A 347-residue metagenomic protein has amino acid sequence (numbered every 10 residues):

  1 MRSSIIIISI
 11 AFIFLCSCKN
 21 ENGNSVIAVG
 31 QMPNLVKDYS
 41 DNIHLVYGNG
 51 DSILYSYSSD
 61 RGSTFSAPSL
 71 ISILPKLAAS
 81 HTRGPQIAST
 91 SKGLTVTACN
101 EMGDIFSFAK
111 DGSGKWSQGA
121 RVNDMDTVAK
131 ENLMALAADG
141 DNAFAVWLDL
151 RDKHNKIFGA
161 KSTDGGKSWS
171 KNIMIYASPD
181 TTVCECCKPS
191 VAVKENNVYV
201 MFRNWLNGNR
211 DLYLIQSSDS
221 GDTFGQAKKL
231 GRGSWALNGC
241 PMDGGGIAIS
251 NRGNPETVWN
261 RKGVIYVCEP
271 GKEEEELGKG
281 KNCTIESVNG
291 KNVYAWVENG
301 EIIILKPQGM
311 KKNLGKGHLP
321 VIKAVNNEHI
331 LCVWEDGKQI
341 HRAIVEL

Functional and structural regions predicted by a protein language model:
M1-G23: Bacterial Sec-dependent N-terminal signal peptides
C18-L347: Extracellular, repeat-based ectodomains that mediate carbohydrate processing or recognition
